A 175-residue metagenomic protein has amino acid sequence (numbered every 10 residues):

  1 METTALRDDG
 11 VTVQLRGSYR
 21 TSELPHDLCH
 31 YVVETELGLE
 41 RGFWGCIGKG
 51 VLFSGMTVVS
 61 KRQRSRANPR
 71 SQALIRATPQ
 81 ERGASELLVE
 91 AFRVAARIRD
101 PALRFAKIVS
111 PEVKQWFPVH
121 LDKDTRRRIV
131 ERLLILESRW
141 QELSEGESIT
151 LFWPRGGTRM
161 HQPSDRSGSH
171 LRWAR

Functional and structural regions predicted by a protein language model:
M1-E2: A short, compositionally biased
A5, L15, R20-P25, E36-R175: Metalloprotease/metallohydrolase-associated module, dominated by Zn2+-dependent proteases
L6-G10: N-terminal accessory interaction module
V33: Short active-site segment of divalent metal-dependent hydrolases/proteases that encodes the spacing between
